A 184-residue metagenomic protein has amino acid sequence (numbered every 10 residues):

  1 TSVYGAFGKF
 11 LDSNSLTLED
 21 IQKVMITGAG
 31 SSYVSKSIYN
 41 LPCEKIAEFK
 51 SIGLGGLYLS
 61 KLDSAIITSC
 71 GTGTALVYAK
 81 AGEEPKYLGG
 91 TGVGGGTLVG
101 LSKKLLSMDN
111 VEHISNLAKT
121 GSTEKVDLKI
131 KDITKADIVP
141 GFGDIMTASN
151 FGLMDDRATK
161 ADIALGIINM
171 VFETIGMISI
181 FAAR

Functional and structural regions predicted by a protein language model:
T1-I26: Conserved phosphate-binding loops in N-terminal lobes of ATP-dependent enzymes of the actin/Hsp70/sugar-kinase
G5-K9, V34-K36, N40-T68, G73-E83: Conserved phosphate-binding catalytic cores of ATP/NTP-utilizing and phosphoryl-transfer enzymes
I21-I26, S64-S69, G90: Short glycine-aspartate micro-motif
A29, T68-G73, G92-G95: A short acidic Gly-Thr/Ser loop motif
P42-C43, E84-T91, V99-K104, L165-G166: Flexible, glycine/proline-enriched loop segments at strand-loop-helix junctions that form or flank small-ligand binding
A47-L54, G90-L98: Short, acidic/turn-prone active-site loops that include or flank metal/cofactor- and phosphate-binding residues
K103-A182: Active-site rim beta-loop-alpha module in soluble metabolic enzymes
